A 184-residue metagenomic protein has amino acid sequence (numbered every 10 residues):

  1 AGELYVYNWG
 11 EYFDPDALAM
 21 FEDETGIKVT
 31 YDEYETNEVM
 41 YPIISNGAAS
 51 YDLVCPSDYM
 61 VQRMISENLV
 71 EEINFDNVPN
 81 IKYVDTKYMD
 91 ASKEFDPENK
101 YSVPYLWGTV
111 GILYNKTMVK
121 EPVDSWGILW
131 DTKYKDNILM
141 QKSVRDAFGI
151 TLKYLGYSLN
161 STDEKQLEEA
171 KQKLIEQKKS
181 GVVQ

Functional and structural regions predicted by a protein language model:
A1-R63: Early extracytoplasmic/lumenal segment of secretory-pathway proteins
C55-Q184: Extracytoplasmic ligand-binding site segments that recognize negatively charged/polar headgroups
